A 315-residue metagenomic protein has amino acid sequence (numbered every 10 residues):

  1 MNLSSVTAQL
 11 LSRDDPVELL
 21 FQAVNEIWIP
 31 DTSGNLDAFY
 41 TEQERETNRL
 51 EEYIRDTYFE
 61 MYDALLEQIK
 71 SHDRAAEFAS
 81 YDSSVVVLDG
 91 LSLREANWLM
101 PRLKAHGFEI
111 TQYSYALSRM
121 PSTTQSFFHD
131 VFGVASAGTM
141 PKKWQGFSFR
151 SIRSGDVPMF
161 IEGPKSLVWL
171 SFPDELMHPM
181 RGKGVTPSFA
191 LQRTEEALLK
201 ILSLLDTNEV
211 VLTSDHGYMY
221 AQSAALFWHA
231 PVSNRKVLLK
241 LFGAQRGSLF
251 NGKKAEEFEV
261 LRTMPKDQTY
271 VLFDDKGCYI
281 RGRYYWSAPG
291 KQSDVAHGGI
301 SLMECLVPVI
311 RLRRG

Functional and structural regions predicted by a protein language model:
M1-G315: Feature captures the catalytic ectodomains and active-site-proximal regions of enzymes that hydrolyze or transfer
